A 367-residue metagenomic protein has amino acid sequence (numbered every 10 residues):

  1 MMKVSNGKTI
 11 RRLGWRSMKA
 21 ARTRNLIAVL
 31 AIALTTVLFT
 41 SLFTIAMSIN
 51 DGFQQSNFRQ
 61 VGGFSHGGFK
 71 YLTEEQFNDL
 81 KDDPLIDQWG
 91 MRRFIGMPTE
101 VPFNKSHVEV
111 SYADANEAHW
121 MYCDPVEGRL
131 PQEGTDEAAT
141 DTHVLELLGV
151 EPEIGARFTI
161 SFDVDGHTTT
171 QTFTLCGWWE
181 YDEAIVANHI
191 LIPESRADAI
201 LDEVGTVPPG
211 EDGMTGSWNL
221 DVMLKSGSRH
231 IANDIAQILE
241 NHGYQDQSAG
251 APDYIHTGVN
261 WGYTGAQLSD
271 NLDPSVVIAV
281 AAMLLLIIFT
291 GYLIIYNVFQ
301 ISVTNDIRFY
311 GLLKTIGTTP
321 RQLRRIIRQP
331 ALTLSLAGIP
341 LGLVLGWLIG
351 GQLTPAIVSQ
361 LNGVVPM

Functional and structural regions predicted by a protein language model:
M1-T40, N50, R328: N-terminal Sec/SRP start-transfer signal
G14, V37, S41, I45 (+7 more regions): Juxtamembrane interface helices immediately C-terminal to a transmembrane segment
W15-T23, R321-G342, G346, G350: Alpha-helical transmembrane segments of multi-pass membrane proteins
L34-S41, I45, I287-G291, I295 (+1 more regions): Hydrophobic alpha-helical membrane-associated segments
M47, N297-I301, R308, L332-M367: Small-residue-rich transmembrane alpha-helices
M47-A266: Basic-flanked hydrophobic alpha-helices used for secretion and membrane insertion
D270-I287: N-terminal membrane-entry
T290-L334: Interfacial "coupling" helices/loops that link adjacent transmembrane helices in transporter permeases
